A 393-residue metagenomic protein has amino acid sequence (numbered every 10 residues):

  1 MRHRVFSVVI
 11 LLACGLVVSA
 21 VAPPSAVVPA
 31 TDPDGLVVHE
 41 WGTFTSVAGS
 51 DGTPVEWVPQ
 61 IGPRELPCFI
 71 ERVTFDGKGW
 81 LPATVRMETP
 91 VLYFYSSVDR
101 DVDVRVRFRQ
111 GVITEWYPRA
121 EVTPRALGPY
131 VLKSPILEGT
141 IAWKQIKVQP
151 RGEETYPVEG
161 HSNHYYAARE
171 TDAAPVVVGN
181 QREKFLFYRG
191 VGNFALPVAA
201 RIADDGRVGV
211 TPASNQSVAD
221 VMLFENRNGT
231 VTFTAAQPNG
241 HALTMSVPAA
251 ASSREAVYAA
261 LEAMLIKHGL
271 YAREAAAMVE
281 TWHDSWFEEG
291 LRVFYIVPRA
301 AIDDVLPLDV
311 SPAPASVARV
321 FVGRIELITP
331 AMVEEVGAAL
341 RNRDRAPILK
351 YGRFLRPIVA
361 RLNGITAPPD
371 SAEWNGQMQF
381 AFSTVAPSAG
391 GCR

Functional and structural regions predicted by a protein language model:
M1-R4: Positively charged n-region of N-terminal signal peptides that target proteins for export
V8-S19: Bacterial N-terminal signal peptides
S19-A26: C-terminal region of N-terminal signal peptides and the immediate post-cleavage residues of exported proteins
A26-R393: Protease-labile, long low-complexity intrinsically disordered regions enriched in Pro/Ser/Thr
